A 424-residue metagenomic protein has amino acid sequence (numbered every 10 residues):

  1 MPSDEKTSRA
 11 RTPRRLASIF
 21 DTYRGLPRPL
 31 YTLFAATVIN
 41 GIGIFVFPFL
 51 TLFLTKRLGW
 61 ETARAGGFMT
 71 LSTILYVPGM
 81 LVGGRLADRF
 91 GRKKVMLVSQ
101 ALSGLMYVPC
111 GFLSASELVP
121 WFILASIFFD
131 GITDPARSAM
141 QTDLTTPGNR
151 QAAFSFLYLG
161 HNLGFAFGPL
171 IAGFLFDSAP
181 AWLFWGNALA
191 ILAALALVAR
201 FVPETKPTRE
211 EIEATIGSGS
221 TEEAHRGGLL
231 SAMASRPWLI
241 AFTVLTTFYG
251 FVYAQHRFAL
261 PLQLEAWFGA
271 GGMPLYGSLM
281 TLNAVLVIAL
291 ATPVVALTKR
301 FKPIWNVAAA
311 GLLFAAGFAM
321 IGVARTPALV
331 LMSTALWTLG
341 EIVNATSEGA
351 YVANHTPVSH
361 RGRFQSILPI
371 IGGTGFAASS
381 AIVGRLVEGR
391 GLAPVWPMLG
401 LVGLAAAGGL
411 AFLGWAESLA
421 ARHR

Functional and structural regions predicted by a protein language model:
E5-P27, E204-A241: Juxtamembrane intracellular "pre-TM" segments in multi-pass secondary transporters
Y23-T73, W238-L245, Y249-L275: Helix-loop boundary and gating motifs at the non-cytosolic
F45, T73-L81, F165-A166, A284-T292 (+1 more regions): Residue-level signature of mid-helix packing/kink "hotspots" within the transmembrane helices of 12-pass Major
G79-G91, A289-P303, V387: Helix-to-loop junctions at the C-terminal end of transmembrane segments in multipass secondary transporters
K94-V108, W305-A319: Structural signature of the two symmetry-related core transmembrane helices
L124-H161: Cytoplasmic helix-loop-helix junction between adjacent transmembrane helices in 12-TM secondary transporters
F176-L189, R385-G403: A membrane-interface helix-boundary motif in multi-pass transporters
H360-E388: A late C-terminal transmembrane helix in Major Facilitator Superfamily
